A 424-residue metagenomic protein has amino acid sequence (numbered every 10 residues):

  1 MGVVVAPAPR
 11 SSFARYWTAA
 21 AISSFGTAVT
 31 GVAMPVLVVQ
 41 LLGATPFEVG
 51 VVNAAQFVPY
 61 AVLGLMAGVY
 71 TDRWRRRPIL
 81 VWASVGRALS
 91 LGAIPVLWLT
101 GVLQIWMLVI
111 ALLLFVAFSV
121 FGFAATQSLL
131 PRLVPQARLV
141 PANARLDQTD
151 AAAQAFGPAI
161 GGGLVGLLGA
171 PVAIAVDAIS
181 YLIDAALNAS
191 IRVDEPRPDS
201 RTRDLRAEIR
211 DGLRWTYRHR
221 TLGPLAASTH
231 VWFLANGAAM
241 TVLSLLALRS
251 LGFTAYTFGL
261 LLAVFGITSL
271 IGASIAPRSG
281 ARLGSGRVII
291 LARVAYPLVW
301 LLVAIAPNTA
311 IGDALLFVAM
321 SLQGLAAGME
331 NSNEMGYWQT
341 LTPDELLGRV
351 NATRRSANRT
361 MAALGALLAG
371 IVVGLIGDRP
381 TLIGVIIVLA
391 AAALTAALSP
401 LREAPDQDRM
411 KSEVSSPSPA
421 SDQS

Functional and structural regions predicted by a protein language model:
M1-S424: Alpha-helical transmembrane-bundle signature of multi-pass membrane transport and export proteins
